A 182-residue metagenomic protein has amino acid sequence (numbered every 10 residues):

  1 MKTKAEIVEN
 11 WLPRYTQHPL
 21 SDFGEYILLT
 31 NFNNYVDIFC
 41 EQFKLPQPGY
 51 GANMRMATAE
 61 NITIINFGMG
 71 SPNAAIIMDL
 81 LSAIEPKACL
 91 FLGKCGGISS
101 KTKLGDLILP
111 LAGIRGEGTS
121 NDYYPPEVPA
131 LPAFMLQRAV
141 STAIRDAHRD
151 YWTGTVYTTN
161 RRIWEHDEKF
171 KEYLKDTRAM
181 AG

Functional and structural regions predicted by a protein language model:
M1-A88, G97-G182: Accessory terminal and edge-of-domain segments that mediate assembly/interaction and cofactor placement around
